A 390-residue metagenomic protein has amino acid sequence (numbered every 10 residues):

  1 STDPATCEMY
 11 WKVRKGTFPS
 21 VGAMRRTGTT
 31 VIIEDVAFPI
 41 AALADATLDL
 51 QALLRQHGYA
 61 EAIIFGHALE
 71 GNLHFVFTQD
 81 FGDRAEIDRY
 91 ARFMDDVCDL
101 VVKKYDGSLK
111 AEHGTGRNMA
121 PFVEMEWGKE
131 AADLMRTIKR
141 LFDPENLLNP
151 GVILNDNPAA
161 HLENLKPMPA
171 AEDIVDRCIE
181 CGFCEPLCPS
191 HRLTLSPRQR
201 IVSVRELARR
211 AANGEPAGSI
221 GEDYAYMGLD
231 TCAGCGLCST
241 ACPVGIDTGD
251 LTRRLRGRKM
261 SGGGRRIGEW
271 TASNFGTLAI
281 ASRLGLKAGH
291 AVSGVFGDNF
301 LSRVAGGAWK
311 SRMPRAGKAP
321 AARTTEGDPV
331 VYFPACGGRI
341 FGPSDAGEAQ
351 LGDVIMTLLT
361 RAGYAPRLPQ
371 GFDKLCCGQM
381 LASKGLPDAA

Functional and structural regions predicted by a protein language model:
S1-R92, L100, Y105-S108, G116-R117: C-terminal substrate-recognition/cap domain of FAD-linked oxidoreductases
T2-K15, F65-V76, K110-V123, P150-N164 (+6 more regions): A glycine-rich phosphate-binding loop feature that marks nucleotide/adenosyl-phosphate handling sites
E8-F18, H74-R89, M119-A131, H161-K166 (+2 more regions): Short glycine/threonine-rich loop-to-helix capping motif typified by GTGT followed within a few residues by an Asp-Pro
T17-S20, E70, D95-E112, N157 (+2 more regions): Flexible glycine/proline-rich, aromatic-decorated loop/lid segments
S20, P121-A170: Activity-critical C-terminal alpha-helical subdomain
A23-T27, N213-A390: Iron-sulfur-cluster electron-transfer modules
L147-V152, F183-L207, T231-R258: Iron-sulfur cluster-binding cysteine motifs and their immediate structural context in ferredoxin-like electron-transfer
A160-E180, A211-G234: Ferredoxin-like iron-sulfur electron-transfer modules
